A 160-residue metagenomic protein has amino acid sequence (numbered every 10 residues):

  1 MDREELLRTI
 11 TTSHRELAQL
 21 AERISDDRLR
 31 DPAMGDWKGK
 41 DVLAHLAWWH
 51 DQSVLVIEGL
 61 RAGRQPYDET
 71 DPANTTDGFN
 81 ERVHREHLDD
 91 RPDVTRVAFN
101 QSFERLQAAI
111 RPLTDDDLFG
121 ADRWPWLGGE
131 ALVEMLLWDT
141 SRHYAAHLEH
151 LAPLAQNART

Functional and structural regions predicted by a protein language model:
M1-E16: Extreme N-terminal tail/first-helix region
D2, G39, N80-T95, W126-E134: Acidic/His metal-coordination segments adjacent to aromatic residues that form catalytic metal sites in metalloenzymes
D2, W48, Q52, D90-R91 (+1 more regions): Alpha-helical structural elements of signaling/regulatory helical domains
R3-L6, D68-E69, Q107-I110: A broad, low-specificity signal for short, low-complexity segments enriched in glycine/proline and polar/charged
R8, L29-G78, L118-T160: Short, contiguous alpha-helical
H14-E22, H50-E58, N100-T114, A145-L148 (+1 more regions): Structural signal for well-ordered, non-membrane alpha-helices
I24-D26: Extracellular-facing binding/remodeling surfaces
T76-F119: Acidic/histidine-rich alpha-helical segments that form the ligand environment of transition-metal centers
